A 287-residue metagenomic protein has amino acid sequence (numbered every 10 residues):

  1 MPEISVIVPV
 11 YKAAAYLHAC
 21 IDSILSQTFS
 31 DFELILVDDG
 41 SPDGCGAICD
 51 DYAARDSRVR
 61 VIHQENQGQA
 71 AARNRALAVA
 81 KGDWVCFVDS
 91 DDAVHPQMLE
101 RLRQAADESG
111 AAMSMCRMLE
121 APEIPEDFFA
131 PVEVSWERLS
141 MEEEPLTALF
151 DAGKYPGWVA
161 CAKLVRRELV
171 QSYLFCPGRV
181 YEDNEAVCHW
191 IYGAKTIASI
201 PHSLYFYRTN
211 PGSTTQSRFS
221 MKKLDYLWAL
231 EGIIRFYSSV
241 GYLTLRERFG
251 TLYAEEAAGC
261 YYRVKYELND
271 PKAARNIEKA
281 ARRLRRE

Functional and structural regions predicted by a protein language model:
M1-L25: N-proximal low-complexity "stem/linker" segments adjacent to membrane-targeting elements
S5-V8, I35-L36, H63, Y192: Short hydrophobic beta-strand elements that form part of the catalytic alpha/beta core underpinning NDP-sugar/donor
S23, S30, D38-I48: A conserved acidic beta->alpha catalytic loop
D31-G40, R60-E65, D89-S90: Short beta-strand/loop segment that forms part of the nucleotide-sugar
Q64-A80, S90: Glycine-rich, basic loop-to-helix element that forms the pyrophosphate-binding segment of sugar-nucleotide handling
Q69, S90-A198, R208, G212-M221: Donor-binding/catalytic cores of nucleotide-activated saccharide and glycerol-phosphate transferases/polymerases
V85: Short aromatic/hydrophobic "clamp" motif used to bind/position activated sugar donors
V159, R208-E287: C-terminal subregions of glycosyltransferases and related glycan-biosynthesis enzymes
